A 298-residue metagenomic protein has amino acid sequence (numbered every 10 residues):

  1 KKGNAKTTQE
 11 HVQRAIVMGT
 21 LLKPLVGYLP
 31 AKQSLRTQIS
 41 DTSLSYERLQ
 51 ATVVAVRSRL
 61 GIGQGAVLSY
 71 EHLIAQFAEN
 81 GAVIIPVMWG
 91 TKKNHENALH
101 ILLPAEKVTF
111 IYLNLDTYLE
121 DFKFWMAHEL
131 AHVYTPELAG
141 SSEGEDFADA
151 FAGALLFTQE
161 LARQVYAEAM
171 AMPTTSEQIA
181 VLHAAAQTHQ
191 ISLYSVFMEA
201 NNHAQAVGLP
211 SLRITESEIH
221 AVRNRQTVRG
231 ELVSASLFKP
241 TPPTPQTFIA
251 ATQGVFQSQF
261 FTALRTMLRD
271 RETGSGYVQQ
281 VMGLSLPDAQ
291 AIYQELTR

Functional and structural regions predicted by a protein language model:
K1-R298: Active-site hotspot residues in diverse enzymes, especially metal/ion-binding acidic/histidine motifs
